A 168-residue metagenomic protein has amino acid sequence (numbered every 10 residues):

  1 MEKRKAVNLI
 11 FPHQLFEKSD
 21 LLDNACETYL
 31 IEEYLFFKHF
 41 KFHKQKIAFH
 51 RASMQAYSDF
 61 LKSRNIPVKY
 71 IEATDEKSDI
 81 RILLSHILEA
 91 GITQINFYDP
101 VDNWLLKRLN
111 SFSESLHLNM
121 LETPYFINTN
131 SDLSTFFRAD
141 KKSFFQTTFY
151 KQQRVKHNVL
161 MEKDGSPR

Functional and structural regions predicted by a protein language model:
M1-A73: N-terminal beta-strand-loop-alpha-helix module at the start of alpha/beta ligand-binding or catalytic domains
F16, F36, E76, N103 (+1 more regions): Surface-exposed, flexible loop/turn segments at secondary-structure boundaries
I71, E76-R81: N-terminal "leader" segments that precede or initiate the main folded domain
D79-R168: Beta-rich, aromatic/charged-enriched effector core domains that present basic-aromatic interfaces for binding
